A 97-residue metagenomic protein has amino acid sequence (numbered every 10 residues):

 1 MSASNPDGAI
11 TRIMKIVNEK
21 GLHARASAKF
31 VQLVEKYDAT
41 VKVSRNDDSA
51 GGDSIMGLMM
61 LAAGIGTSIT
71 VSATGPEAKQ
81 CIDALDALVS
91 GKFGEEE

Functional and structural regions predicted by a protein language model:
M1, A9-T11, N18-K20: Positively charged, low-complexity intrinsically disordered leader regions
S2-D7, F93-E97: Short, charged, intrinsically disordered terminal tails
S2-N5, A28-E35, K79: A broad, low-specificity signal for short, low-complexity segments enriched in glycine/proline and polar/charged
D7-I13, S68-T70: Intrinsic-disorder/low-complexity, polar/charged segments enriched in Ser/Thr/Lys/Arg/Asp/Glu/Gln
K15-I65, A73: Compact, glycine-rich, soluble single-domain proteins
I65-E97: C-terminal structural segments of small proteins and small subunits
